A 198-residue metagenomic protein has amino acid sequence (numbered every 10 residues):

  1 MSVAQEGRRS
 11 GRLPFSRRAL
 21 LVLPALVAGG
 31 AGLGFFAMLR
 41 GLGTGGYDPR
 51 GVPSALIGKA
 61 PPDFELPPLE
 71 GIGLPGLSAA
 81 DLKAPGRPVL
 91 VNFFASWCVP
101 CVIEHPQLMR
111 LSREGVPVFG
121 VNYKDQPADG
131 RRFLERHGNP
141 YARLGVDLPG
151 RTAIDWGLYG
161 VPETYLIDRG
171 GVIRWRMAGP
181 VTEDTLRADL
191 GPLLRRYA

Functional and structural regions predicted by a protein language model:
M1-P68: N-terminal targeting signals for export/organelle localization
P62, V89, V161-P162: Short loop/turn microsegments at loop-to-beta-strand junctions
E65-V89: A short beta-strand-turn-helix
L90-V91, V118: Hydrophobic beta-strand anchors of alpha/beta hydrolase catalytic cores
N92-W97, Y123: Aromatic-flanked redox-active Cys/Sec active sites in thiol-based oxidoreductases, especially the WC-centered
S96-I103, E163: C-type cytochrome heme c attachment motif
V102-G138, D147-I154: Structural microenvironment flanking redox-active thiols in thiol-disulfide oxidoreductases
R136-P140, L148-L194: Thiol/disulfide oxidoreductase modules built on the thioredoxin-like
